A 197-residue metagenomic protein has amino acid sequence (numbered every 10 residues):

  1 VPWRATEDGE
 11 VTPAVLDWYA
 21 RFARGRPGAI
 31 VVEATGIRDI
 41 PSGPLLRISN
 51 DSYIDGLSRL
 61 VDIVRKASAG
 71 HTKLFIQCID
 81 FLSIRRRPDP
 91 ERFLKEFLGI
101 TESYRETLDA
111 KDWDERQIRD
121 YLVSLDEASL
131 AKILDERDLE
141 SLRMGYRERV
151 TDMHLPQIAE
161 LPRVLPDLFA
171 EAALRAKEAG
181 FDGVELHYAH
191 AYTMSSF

Functional and structural regions predicted by a protein language model:
V1-F197: Flavin-dependent oxidoreductase catalytic cores
